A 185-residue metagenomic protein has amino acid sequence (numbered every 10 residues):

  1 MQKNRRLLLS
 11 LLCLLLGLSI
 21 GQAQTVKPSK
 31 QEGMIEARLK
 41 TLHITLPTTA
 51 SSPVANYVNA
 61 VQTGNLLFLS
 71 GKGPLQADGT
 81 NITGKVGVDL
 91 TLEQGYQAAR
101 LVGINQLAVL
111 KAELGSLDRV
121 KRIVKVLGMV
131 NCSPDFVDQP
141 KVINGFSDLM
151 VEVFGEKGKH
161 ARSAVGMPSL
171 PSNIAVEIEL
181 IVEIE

Functional and structural regions predicted by a protein language model:
M1-P28: Bacterial Sec-dependent N-terminal signal peptides
G21-I104, A112-L127, C132-E185: N-terminal presequence-like segments and the immediate start of the first folded domain
V109: Short alpha-helical functional segments enriched in proximate histidine and acidic residues
